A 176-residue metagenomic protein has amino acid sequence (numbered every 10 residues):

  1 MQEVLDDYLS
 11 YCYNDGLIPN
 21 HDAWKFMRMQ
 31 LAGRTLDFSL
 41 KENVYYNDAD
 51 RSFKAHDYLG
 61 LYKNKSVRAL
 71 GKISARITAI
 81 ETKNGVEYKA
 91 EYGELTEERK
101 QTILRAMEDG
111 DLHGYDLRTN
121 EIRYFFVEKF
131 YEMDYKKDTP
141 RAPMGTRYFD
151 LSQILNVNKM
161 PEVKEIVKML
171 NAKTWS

Functional and structural regions predicted by a protein language model:
M1-R105, D109-F125, F130, P143-M144 (+1 more regions): Charged, terminal alpha-helix-loop-beta segments that serve as non-catalytic nucleic-acid engagement and/or assembly
F130-M160: Beta-strand-rich cores of mature extracytoplasmic or soluble domains
